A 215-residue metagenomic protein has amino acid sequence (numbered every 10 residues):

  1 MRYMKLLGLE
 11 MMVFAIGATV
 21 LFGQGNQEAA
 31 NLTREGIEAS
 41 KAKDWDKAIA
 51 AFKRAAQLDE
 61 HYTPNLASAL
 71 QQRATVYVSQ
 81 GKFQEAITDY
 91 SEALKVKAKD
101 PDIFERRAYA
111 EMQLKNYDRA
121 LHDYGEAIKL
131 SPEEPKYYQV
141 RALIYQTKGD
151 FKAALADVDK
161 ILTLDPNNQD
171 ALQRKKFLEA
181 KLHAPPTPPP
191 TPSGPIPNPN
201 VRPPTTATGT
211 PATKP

Functional and structural regions predicted by a protein language model:
A29, T63-A67, P101-D102, P135-K136 (+1 more regions): Helix-start (N-cap) detector for alpha-helical repeat units in TPR-like alpha-solenoids, especially tetratricopeptide
T33, S40, Q71-V78, E105 (+3 more regions): Position-specific recognition of the canonical hydrophobic site in helix A of tetratricopeptide repeat
R54-Q57, H61, E92-K95, E126-K129 (+1 more regions): Conserved structural position within tetratricopeptide repeats
N65-Q72, R106, V140, R174: Canonical tetratricopeptide repeat
